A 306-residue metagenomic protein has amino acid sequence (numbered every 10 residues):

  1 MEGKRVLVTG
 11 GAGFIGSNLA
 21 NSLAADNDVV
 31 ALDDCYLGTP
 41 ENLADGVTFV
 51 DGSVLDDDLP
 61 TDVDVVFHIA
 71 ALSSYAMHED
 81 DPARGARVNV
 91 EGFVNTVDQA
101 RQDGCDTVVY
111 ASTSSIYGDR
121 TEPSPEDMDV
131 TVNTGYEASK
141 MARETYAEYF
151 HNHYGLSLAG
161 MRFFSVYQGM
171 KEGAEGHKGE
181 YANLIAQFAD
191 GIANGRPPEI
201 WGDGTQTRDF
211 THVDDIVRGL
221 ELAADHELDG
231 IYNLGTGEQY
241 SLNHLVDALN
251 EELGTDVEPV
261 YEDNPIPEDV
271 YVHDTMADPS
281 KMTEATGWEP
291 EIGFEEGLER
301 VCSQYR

Functional and structural regions predicted by a protein language model:
L7-A24: N-terminal Rossmann NAD(P)H-binding glycine-rich loop of SDR-like oxidoreductase domains
G38, R84-G92, V130, A138-S139: Glycine-rich NAD(P)-binding loop of the Rossmann-fold in SDR/ketoreductase-type enzymes
D56-V88: NAD(P)H-binding glycine-rich loop region in Rossmannoid oxidoreductase-like domains and their noncatalytic homologs
H68, V94-G135, A159: Conserved Rossmann-fold NAD(P)-dependent oxidoreductase catalytic core, especially the SDR/UDP-sugar
H78, F164-G176, L184-T211, N233: A conserved pocket-lining segment of Rossmann-fold NAD(P)-dependent short-chain dehydrogenase/reductase
F93-V94, M141-E148, I185-A186, R218: Conserved active-site helix of classical SDR/Rossmann-fold NAD(P)-dependent CH-OH oxidoreductases
D119, N133-R162, I192-N194: Active-site Tyr-X1-5-Lys
I192-R306: C-terminal substrate-binding subdomain of Rossmann-fold SDR/epimerase-dehydratase oxidoreductases
